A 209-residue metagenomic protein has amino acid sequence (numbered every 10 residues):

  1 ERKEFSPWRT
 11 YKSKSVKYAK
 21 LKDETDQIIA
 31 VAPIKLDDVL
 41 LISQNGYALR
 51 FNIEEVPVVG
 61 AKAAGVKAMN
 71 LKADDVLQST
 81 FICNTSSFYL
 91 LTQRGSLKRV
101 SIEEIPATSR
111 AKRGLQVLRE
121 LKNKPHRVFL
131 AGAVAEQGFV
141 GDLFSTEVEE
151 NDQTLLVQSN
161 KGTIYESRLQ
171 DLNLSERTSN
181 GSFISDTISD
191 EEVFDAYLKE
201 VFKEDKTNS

Functional and structural regions predicted by a protein language model:
E1-S209: Short, structured "edge-of-domain" segments at secondary-structure transitions
